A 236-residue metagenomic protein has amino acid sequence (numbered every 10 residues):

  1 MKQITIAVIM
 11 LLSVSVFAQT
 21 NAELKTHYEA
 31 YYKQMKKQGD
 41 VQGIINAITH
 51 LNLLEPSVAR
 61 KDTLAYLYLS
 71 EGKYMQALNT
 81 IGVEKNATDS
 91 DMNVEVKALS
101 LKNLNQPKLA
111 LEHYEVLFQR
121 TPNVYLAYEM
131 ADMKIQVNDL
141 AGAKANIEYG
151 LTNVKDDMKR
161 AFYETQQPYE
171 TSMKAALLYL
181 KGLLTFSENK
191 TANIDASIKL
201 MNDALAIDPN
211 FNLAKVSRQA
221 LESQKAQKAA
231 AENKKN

Functional and structural regions predicted by a protein language model:
F17-T63, N79: N-terminal leader/linker segments that initiate helical-solenoid repeat arrays
Q38, E71, L104, V137 (+2 more regions): Structural motif corresponding to the intra-repeat A-B loop/turn of tetratricopeptide repeats
S57-V58, S90-D91, N123-V124, D157 (+2 more regions): Residue-level recognition of tetratricopeptide repeat
R60-K61, N93-V94, L126-A127, R160 (+2 more regions): TPR alpha-solenoid repeat register
T63, V96-L99, E129, L180 (+1 more regions): Canonical tetratricopeptide repeat
T171-N236: Terminal, low-structured helical/coil segments at or just beyond the last alpha-helical repeat
